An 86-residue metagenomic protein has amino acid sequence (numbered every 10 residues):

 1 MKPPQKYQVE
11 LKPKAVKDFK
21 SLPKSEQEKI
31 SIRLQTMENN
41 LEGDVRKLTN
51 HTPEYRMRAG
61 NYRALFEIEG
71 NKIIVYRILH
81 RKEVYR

Functional and structural regions predicted by a protein language model:
M1-P13, K17, S21-E28, E42 (+2 more regions): Enriched for short, Lys/Arg-rich terminal
I32-M57: A short, surface-exposed loop/turn module that caps and links secondary-structure elements
